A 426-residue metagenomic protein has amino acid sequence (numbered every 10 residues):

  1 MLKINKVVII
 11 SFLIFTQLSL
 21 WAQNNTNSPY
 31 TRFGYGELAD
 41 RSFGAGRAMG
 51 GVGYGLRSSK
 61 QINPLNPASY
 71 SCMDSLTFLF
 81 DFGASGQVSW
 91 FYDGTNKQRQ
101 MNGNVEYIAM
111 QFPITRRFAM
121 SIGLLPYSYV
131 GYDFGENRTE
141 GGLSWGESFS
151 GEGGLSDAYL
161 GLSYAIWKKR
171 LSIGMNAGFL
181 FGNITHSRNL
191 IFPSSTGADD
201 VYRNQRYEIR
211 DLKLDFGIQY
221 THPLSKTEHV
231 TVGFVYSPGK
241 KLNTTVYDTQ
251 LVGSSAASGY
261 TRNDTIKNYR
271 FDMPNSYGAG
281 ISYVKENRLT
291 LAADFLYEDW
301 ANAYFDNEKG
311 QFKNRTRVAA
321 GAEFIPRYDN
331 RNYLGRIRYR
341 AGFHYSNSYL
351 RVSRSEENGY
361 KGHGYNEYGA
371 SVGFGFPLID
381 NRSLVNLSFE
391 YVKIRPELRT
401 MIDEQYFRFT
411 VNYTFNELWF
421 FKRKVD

Functional and structural regions predicted by a protein language model:
M1-N27, D426: Bacterial Sec-dependent N-terminal signal peptides
Q23-D426: Subset of outer-membrane beta-barrel
